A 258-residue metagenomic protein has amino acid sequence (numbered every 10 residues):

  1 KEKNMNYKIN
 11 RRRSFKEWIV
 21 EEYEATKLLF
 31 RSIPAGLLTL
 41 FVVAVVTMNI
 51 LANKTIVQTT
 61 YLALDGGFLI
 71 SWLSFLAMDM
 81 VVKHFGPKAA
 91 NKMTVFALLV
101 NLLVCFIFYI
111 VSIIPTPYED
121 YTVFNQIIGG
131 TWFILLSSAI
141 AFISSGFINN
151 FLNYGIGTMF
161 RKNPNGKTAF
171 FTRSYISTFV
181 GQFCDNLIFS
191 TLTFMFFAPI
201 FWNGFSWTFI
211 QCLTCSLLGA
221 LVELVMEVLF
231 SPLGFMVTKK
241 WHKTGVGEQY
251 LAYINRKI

Functional and structural regions predicted by a protein language model:
K1-N4: Short, Lys/Arg-enriched N-terminal segments with co-localized hydrophobic residues within the first ~10-30 amino acids
N6-L98, L102-L103: Hydrophobic transmembrane alpha-helices
A35-T39, L69, T94, L135-L136 (+2 more regions): Hydrophobic alpha-helical transmembrane segments
V45-I50, F75-D79, N101, C105 (+9 more regions): Transmembrane alpha-helical segments of multi-pass membrane transport proteins and ion-pumping complexes
I50-Q58, F106-D120: Transmembrane alpha-helix boundary signature
L98-N101, I113-P117, Y121-S145, T158-N165 (+2 more regions): Membrane-embedded alpha-helical bundles of multi-pass transporters/translocases, especially carrier/permease families
S177, G181, L251-I258: Cytosolic juxtamembrane regulatory segments of multi-pass membrane proteins
T178, N186-A198: A structural feature that tracks compact, well-ordered secondary-structure segments with a strong bias toward
